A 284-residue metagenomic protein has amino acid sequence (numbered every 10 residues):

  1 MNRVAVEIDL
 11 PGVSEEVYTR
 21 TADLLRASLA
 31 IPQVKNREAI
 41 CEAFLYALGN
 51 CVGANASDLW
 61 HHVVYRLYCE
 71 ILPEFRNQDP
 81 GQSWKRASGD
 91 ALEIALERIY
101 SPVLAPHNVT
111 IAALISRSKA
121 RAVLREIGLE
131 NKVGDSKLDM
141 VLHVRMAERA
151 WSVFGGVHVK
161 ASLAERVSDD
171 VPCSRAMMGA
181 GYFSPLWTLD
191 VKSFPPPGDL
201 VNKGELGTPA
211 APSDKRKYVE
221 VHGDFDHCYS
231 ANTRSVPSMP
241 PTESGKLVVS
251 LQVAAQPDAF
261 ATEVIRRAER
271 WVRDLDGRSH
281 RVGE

Functional and structural regions predicted by a protein language model:
M1-E16, R26, F183, L189-E284: C-terminal tail/extension regions appended to the core domain(s) of diverse proteins
M1-E74, G283-E284: Nuclease-adjacent, charged terminal/linker segments that flank catalytic cores
W60-N77, V133-A150: A short mid-domain helix/strand-loop element embedded in enzyme catalytic domains that forms or borders the active-site
V64-E126: Acidic-basic catalytic patches of nuclease active cores, encompassing PD-(D/E)XK and other metal-cofactor nuclease
S101, E148-R149, V171-A180: Short, surface-exposed basic-aromatic patches at helix termini and helix-loop junctions that form
L114-M146: Active-site metal-binding core of divalent-cation-utilizing nuclease and nuclease-like domains
M140-L142, S152-A161, D170: Conserved catalytic cores of phosphodiester-cleaving nucleases, focusing on short active-site segments
K160-R166, K192-F194: Short acidic, S/G/P-rich loop/turn micro-motifs used as interaction or catalytic elements
